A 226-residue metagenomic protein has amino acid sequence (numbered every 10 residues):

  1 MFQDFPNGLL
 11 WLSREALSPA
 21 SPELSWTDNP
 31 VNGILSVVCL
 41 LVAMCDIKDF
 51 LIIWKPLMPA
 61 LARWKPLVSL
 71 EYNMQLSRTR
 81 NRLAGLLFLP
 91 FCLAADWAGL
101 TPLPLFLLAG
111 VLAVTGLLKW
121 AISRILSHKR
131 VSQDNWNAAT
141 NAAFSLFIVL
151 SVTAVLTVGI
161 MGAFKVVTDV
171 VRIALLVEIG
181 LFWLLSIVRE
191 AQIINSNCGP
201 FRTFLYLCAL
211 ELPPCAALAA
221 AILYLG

Functional and structural regions predicted by a protein language model:
M1-V38, L89-L103: Long, highly hydrophobic alpha-helical transmembrane signal-anchor segments
A16-L24, K65-R80: Cytosolic juxtamembrane amphipathic/interface segments immediately preceding and feeding into a transmembrane helix
W26-V37, T79-L86, R202-A209: Alpha-helical transmembrane segments and their helix-start/interface "positive-inside/aromatic belt" motifs in integral
T27-K55: Hydrophobic alpha-helical membrane-embedded segments
C39, R80-A98, V114, L118 (+4 more regions): Hydrophobic alpha-helical transmembrane segments of multi-pass integral membrane proteins
F50-M74: Membrane-interface amphipathic/juxtamembrane segments adjacent to transmembrane helices
L100-F164: Alpha-helical transmembrane segments with an aromatic anchor "belt"
V155-G226: Terminal transmembrane helical module of multi-pass membrane proteins
